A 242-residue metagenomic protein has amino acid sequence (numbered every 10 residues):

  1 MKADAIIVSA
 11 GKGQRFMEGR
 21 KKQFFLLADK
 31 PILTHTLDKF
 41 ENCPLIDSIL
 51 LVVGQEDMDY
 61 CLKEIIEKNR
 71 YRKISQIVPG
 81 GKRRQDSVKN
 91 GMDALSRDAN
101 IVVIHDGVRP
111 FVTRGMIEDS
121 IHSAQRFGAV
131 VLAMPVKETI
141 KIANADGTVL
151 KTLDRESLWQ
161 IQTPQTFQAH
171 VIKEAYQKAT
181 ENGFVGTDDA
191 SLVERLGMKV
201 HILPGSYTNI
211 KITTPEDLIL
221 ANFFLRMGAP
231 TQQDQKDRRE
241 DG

Functional and structural regions predicted by a protein language model:
M1-M58: N-terminal glycine-rich phosphate-binding loop and ensuing alpha1 helix
I7, L33, G91, H105-D106 (+3 more regions): Residue-level signal for inorganic ion chemistry
L26, F111, T152, T166 (+1 more regions): Short aromatic/basic micro-patch
T34-D98, T180-N182: Conserved N-terminal catalytic core of the sugar/cofactor nucleotidyltransferase
D47-I49, G128-A129, K199: Residues at the starts of beta-strands that form the adenosine-phosphate
Q76, K82-A145, Q162, Q233-D234: Conserved beta-loop-beta/alpha segment of the NTase-like Rossmann-fold superfamily that binds/positions NTPs
I142-Q165: Short, flexible, basic/aromatic active-site loop/helix in glycosyltransferases
W159-G242: Conserved alpha/beta core of the MobA/IspD/sugar-nucleotide pyrophosphorylase nucleotidyltransferase superfamily
